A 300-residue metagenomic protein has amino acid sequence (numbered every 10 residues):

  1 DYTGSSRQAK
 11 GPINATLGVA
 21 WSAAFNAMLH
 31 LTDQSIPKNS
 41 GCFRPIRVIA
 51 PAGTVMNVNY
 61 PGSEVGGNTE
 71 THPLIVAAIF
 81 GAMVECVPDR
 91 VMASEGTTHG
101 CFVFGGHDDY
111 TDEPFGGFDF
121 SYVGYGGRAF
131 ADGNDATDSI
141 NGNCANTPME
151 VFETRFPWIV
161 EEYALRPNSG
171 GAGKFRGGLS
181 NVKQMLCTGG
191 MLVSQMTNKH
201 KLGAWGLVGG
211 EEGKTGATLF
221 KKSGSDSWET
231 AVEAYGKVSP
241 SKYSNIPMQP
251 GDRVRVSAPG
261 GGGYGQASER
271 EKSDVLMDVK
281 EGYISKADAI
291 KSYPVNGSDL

Functional and structural regions predicted by a protein language model:
D1-L300: Glycine/proline-enriched, intrinsically flexible loops and inter-domain linkers
